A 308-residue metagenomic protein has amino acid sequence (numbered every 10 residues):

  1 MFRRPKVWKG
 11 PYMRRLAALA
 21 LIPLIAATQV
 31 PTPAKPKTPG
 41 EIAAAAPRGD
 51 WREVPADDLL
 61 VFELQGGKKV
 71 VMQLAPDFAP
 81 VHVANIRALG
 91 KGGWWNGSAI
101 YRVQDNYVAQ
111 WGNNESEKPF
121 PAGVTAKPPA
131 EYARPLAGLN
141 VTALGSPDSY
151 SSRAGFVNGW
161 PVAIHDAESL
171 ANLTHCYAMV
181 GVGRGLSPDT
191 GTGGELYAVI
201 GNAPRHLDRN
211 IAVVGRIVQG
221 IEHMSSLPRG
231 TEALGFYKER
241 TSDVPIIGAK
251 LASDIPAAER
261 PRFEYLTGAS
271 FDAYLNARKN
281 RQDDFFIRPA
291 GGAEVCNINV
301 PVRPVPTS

Functional and structural regions predicted by a protein language model:
R3, M13-L16: Positively charged n-region of N-terminal signal peptides that target proteins for export
R15-A18, L207: Residues at the start of alpha-helices and the adjacent loop-to-helix junctions
A17-A26: Bacterial N-terminal signal peptides
T28-S308: Cyclophilin-like peptidyl-prolyl cis-trans isomerases
